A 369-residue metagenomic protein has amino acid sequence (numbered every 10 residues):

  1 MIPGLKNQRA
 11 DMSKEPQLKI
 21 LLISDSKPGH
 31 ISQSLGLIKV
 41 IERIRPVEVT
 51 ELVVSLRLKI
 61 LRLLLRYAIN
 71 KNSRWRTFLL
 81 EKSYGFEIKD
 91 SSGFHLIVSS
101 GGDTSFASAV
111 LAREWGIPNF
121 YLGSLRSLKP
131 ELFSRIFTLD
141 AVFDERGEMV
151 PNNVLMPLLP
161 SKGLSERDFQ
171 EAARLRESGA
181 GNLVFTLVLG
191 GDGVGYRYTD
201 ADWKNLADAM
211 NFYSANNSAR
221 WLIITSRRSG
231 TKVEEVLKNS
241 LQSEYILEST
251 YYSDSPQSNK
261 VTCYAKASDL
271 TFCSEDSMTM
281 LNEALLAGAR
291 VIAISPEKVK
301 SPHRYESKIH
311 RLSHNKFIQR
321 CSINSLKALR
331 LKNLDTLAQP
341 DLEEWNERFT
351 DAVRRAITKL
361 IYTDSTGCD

Functional and structural regions predicted by a protein language model:
E15-L21: Extreme N-terminal starter segment of soluble prokaryotic enzymes
K19, H95-L96, R135, V184 (+2 more regions): Structural motif
L22-I23, K27-L155: Active-site and donor-binding regions of nucleotide-sugar-utilizing enzymes
K27-H30, V261-R304: A donor-sugar binding/catalytic signature common to diverse glycosyltransferases and related nucleotide-sugar
P130-T199: A nucleotide-sugar donor-handling region in carbohydrate enzymes
D192-T225: Conserved catalytic-core segment of nucleotide-activated headgroup transferases in glycan assembly
L237-T279: Donor nucleotide-activated moiety binding/catalytic core segment of transferases that use nucleotide-activated donors
I309-D369: Leloir-type glycosyltransferase catalytic cores
